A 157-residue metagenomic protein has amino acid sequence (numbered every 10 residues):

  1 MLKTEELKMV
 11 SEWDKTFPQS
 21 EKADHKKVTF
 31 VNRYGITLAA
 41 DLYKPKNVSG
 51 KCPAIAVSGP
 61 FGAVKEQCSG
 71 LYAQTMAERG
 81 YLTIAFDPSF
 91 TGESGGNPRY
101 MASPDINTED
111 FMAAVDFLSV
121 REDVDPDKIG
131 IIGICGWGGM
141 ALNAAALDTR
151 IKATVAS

Functional and structural regions predicted by a protein language model:
K3-G50: N-terminal cap/lid segment of alpha/beta-hydrolase-fold proteins
G50-P60: Short beta-strand element of the alpha/beta-hydrolase
G62-Q74, P88: The serine-hydrolase catalytic nucleophile loop
Q67, F90-A102: Glycine-rich "HGGG/HGxG" loop immediately N-terminal to the catalytic nucleophile of the alpha/beta-hydrolase
C68, M101-E122: Alpha/beta-hydrolase active-site loop
T75-G95: Conserved alpha/beta-hydrolase
A113-S157: Primarily recognizes the serine-hydrolase "nucleophile elbow" in alpha/beta-hydrolase and SGNH/GDSL folds
